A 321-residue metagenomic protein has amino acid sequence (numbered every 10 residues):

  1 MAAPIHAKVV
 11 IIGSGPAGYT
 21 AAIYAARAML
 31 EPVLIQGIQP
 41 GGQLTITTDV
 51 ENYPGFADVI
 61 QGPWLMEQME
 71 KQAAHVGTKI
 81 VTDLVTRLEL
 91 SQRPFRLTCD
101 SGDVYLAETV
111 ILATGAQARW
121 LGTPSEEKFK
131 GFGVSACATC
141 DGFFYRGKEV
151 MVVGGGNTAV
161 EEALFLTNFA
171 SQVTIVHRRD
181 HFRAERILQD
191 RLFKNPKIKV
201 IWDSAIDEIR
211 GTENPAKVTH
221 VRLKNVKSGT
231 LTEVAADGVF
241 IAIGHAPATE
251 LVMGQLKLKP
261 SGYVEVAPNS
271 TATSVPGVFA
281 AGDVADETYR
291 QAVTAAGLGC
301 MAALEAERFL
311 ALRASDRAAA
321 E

Functional and structural regions predicted by a protein language model:
A3-V76, K148, V160-R186, F193 (+3 more regions): Beta1-alpha1 glycine-rich phosphate/pyrophosphate-binding loop at the start of Rossmann-like nucleotide-binding domains
G13, Q36, T114, G154 (+3 more regions): Short beta-strand/turn micro-motifs composed of small residues that flank or help shape donor/cofactor-binding pockets
G15-P16, Q39, A116-A118, N157-T158 (+1 more regions): Residue-level detector of alpha-helix initiation sites
A73-C99, V104-A107, N168-P268, R308-E321: A Rossmann-like FAD-binding core segment of flavoenzymes
I80-F143: Glycine/small-residue-rich loop that forms an oxyanion/phosphate-binding "nest" at active or ligand-binding sites
Q117, G122, E127-F144, I243-Y289 (+2 more regions): FAD-site-proximal beta/loop scaffold in flavoenzymes
V160-E162, V275, A281-E321: A conserved FAD-binding loop/helix module that cradles the flavin
